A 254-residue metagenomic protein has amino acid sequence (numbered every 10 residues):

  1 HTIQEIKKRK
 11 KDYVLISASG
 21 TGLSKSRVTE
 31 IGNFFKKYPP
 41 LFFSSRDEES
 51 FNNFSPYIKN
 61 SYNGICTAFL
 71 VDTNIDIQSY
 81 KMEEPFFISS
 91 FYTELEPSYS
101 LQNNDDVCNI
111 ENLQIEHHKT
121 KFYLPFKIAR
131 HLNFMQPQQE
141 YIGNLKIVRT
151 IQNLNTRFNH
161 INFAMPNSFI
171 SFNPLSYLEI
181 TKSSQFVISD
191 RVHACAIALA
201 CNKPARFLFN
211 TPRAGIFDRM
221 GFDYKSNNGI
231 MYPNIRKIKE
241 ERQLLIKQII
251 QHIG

Functional and structural regions predicted by a protein language model:
H1-G254: Active-site anion-handling motifs in enzyme catalytic cores
